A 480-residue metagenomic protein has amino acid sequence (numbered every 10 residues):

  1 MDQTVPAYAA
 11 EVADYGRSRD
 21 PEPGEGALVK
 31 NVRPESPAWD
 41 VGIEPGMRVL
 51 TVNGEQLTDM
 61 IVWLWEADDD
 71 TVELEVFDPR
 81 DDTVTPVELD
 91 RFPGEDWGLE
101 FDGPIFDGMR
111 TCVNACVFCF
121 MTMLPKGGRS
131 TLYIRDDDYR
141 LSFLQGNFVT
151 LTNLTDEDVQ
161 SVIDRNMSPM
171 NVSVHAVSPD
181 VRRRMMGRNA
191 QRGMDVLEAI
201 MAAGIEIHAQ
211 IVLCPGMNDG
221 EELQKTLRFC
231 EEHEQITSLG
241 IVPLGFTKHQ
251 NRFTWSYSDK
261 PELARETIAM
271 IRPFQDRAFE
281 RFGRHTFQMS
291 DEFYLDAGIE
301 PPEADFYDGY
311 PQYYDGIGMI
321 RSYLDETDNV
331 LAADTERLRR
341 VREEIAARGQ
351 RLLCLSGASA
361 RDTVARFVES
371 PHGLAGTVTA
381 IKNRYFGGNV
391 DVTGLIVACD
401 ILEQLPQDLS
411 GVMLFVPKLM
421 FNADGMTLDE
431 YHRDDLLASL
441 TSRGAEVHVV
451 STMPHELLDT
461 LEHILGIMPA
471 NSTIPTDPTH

Functional and structural regions predicted by a protein language model:
M1-E22, L28, G298-H480: Radical SAM enzyme core and accessory elements
D2-V12, E44, V62-F101: PDZ-domain C-terminal substructure recognizer with occasional recognition of PDZ-binding tails
E25-P34, G54-L57: Short, structured beta-strand/loop micro-motifs enriched in basic residues and often containing a Trp
A38-T58: Conserved PDZ fold ligand-binding element
G46, A278-F287, V378: Flexible, glycine/charged-enriched surface loops at secondary-structure junctions
D82-V84, R91-I236, G245-F274: Conserved Radical SAM active-site core
R184, G216-M217, I236-L263, R281-D305 (+2 more regions): Flexible glycine/acidic-rich beta-alpha junction loops that bind and position SAM and/or redox cofactors in anaerobic
